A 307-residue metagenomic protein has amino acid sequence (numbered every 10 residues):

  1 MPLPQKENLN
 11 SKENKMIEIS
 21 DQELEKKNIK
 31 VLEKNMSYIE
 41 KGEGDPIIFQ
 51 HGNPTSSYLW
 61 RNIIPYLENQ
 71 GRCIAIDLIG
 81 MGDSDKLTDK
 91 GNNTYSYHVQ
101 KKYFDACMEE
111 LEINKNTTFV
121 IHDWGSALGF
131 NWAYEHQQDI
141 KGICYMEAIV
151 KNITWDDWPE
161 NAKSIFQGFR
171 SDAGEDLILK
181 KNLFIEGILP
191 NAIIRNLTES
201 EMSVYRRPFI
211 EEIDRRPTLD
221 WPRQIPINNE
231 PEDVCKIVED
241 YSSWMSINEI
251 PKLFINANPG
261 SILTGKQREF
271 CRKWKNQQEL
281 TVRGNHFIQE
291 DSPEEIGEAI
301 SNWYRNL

Functional and structural regions predicted by a protein language model:
P2-E7: Extreme N-terminal basic, low-complexity initiation segments that serve as generic localization/processing leaders
L9-Y38, L59, I74, M81-V120 (+3 more regions): Flexible "cap/lid" subdomain of the alpha/beta-hydrolase fold that forms the substrate-access gate
E40-K86: Conserved HGGG/HGGXW glycine-rich cap/lid loop of the alpha/beta-hydrolase fold
G52, D291-S292: Active-site helix-initiating loop/hinge in glycosyltransferases
I296: Histidine-centered active-site loop/cap adjacent to the catalytic His in serine esterases/O-acetyl transfer systems
R305-L307: Membrane-interface junctions at the ends of membrane-embedded or membrane-associated helices
